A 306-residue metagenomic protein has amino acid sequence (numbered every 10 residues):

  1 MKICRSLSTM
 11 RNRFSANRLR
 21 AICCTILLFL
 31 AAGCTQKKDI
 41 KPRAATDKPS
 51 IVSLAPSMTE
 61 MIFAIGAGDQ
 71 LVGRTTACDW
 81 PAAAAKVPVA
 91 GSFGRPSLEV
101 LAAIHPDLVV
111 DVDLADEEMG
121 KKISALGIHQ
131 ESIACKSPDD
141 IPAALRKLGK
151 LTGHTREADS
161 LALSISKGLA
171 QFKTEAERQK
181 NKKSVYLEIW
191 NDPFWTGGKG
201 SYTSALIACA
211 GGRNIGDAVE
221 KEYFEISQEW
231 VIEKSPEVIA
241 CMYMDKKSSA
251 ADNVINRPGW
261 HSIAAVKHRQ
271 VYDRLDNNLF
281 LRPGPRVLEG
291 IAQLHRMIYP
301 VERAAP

Functional and structural regions predicted by a protein language model:
I3-C23: Bacterial N-terminal signal peptides that target proteins for export
L30-G33: C-terminal motif of bacterial Sec signal peptides marking the signal peptidase cleavage site
K37-S50, E118-W195, G216-A218, E222-E225 (+3 more regions): Extracytoplasmic substrate-binding proteins
S50-E118, I215, Y243, W260: A short, structured surface patch at a secondary-structure boundary
A67, K86, L126-I128, A210 (+1 more regions): Short, structured coil segments at secondary-structure junctions
T75, G200-Y223, Y243, Q270-D273: His/Asp/Glu-enriched short active-site or ligand-binding loop at hydrolase and phosphoryl-transfer sites
A115-A125, V238-R257: A ligand-binding cleft/hinge motif common to bilobed small-molecule-binding domains
I255-R269: Short beta-strand->loop
